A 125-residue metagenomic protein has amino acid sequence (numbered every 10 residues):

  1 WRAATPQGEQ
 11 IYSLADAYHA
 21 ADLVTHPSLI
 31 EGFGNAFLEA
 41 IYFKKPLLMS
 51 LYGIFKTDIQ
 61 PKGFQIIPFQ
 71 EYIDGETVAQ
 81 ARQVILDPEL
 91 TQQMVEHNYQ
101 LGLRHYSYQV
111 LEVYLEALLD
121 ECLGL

Functional and structural regions predicted by a protein language model:
W1-A15: Nucleotide-activated donor-binding/catalytic signature segment of Leloir-type glycosyltransferases, i.e., the conserved
H19, V24-T25: A short hydrophobic beta-strand element within the catalytic core of glycosyltransferases that build diverse glycans
L23, K44-L47, F64: Structural loop-to-beta junction motif characteristic of Rossmann-like glycosyltransferase folds
L29: Aromatic "clamp/platform" in nucleotide-sugar-dependent glycosyltransferases that forms part of the donor/acceptor
G34-F37, F55: Short glycine/serine-rich donor-binding loops of glycosyltransferases
A40: Donor-sugar nucleotide-binding helix/loop cap in glycosyltransferases
K56-R82: Change "using UDP/GDP/dTDP sugars" to "using nucleotide sugars
L86-D120: A charged, aromatic-enriched C-terminal amphipathic alpha-helix characteristic of glycosyltransferases across folds
